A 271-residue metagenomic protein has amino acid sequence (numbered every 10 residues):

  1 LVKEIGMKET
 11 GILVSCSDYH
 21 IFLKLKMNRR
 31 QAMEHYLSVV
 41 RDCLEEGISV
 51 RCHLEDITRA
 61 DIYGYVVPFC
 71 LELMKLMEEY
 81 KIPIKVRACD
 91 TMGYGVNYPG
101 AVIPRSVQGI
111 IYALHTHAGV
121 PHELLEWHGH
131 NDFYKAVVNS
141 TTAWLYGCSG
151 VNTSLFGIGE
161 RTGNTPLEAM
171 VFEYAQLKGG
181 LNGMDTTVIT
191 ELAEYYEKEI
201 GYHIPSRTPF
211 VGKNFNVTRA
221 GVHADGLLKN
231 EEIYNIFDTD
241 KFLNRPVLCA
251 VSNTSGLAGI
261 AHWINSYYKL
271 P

Functional and structural regions predicted by a protein language model:
L1-P121, T141, L145-Y146: Alpha/beta enzyme core
V14-C16, L145-T165: Glycine-rich phosphate-binding active-site loops on the catalytic face of alpha/beta enzymes
C16, D56-T58, D90-Y94, G129-F133 (+2 more regions): Acidic, glycine-rich active-site loops and adjacent beta-strand->loop/helix elements that engage anionic groups
L37, V67-L71, Q108-H115, T141-L145 (+3 more regions): Predominant activation on well-ordered alpha-helical scaffold segments within soluble catalytic domains
K85-D90, L124-G129, T153-L155, G183-L192: Beta-strand segments within the central parallel beta-sheet cores of soluble alpha/beta enzyme folds
H128-S154: Small-aliphatic-rich amphipathic alpha-helix that forms the alpha element of a beta-alpha
G159-T186: C-terminal helical cap(s) of enzyme catalytic domains, especially alpha/beta-barrels
G179-P271: A mid-to-C-terminal "edge-of-domain" accessory segment
